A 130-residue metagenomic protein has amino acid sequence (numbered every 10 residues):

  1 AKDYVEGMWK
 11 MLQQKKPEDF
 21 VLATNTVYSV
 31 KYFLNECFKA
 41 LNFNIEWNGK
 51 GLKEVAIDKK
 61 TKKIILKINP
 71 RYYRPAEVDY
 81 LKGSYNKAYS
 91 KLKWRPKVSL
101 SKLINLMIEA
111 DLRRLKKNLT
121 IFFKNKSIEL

Functional and structural regions predicted by a protein language model:
A1-L130: C-terminal substrate-binding subdomain of Rossmann-fold SDR/epimerase-dehydratase oxidoreductases
